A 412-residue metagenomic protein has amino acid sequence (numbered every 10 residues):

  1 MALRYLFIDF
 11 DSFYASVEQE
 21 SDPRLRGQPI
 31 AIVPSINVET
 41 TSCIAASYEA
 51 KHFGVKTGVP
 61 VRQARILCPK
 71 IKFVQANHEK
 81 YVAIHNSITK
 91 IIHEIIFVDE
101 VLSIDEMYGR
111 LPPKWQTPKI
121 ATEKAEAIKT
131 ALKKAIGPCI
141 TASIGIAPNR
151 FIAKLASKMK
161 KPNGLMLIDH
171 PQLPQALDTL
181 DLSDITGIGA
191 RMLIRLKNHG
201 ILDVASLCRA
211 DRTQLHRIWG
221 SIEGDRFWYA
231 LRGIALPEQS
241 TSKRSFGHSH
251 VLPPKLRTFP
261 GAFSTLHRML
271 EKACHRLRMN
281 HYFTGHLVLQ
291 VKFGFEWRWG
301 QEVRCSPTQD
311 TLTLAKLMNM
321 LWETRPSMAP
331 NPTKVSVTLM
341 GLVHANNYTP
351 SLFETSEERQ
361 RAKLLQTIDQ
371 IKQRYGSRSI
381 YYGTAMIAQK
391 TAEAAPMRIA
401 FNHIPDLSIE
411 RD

Functional and structural regions predicted by a protein language model:
M1-I104, Y108, W115: Residues that scaffold, gate, or flank divalent-cation-dependent active/transport sites
E18-Q19, S42-A45, I152-K160, N198 (+1 more regions): Short acidic, glycine/serine/threonine-rich loops at helix termini
L102-E106, C139, A147-R150, Y282-H286 (+1 more regions): Short Gly/Ser/Thr- and Asp/Glu-enriched loop/turn motifs at secondary-structure junctions
G109-K129, G200: Catalytic palm subdomain of template-directed nucleic-acid polymerases, centered on the conserved carboxylate motif
I120-L180, S336, S351: Long, highly charged, low-complexity intrinsically disordered interaction regions that mediate electrostatic DNA/RNA
D184, I194-P332: DNA-contacting surface of Y-family translesion DNA polymerases
P307-D412: Acidic, metal-coordinating catalytic segment for phosphate/diphosphate chemistry, firing primarily on the Nudix
